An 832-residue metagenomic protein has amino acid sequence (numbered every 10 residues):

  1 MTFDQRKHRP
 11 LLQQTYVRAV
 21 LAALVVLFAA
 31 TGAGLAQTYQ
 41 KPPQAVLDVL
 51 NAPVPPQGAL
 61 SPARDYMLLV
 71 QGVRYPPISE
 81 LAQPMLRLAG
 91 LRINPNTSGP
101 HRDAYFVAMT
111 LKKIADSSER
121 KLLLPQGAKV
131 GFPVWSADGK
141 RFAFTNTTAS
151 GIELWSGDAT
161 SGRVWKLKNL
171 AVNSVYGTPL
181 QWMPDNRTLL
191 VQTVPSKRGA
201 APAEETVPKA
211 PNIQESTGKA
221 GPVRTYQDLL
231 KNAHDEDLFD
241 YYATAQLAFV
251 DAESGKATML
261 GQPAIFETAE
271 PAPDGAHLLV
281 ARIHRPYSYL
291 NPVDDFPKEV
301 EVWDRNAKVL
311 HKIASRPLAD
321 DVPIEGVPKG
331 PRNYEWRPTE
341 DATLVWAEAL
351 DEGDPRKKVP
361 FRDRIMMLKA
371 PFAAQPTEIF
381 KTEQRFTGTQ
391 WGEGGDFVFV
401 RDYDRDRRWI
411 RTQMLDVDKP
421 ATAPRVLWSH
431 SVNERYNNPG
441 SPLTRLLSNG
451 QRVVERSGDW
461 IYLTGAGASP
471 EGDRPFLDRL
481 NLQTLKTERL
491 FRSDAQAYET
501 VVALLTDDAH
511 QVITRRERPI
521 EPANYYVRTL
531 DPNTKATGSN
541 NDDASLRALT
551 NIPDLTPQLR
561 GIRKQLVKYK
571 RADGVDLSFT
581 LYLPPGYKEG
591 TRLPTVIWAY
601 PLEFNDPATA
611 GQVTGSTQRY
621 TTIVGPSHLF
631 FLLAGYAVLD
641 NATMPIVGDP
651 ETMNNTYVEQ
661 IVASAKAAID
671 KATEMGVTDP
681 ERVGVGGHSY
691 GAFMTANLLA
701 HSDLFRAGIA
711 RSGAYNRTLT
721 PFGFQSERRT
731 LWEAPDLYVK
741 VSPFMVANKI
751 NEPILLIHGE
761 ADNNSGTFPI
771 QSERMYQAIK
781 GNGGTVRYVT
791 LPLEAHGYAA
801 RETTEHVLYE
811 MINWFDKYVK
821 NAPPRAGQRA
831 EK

Functional and structural regions predicted by a protein language model:
F3-L21: Bacterial N-terminal signal peptides that target proteins for export
A23, F28, L35-I562, D576 (+3 more regions): Beta-propeller folds
D103-M109, I114, L602, A608 (+1 more regions): Active-site-proximal cap/loop segments of hydrolase catalytic domains
Q246-A252, W598-L602, G635-A637: Glycine-rich, acidic and aromatic/proline-enriched surface loops and short helix-turn segments that act as binding
V300, L344, L427, Y525 (+6 more regions): Conserved hydrophobic/aromatic pocket- or pore-lining residues that grip, position, or stack substrates in active sites
F579-T591, S742-F744: Short beta-strand-to-loop junctions in surface cap/lid or active-site-entrance loops
L583, T591-L602: Short beta-strand element of the alpha/beta-hydrolase
